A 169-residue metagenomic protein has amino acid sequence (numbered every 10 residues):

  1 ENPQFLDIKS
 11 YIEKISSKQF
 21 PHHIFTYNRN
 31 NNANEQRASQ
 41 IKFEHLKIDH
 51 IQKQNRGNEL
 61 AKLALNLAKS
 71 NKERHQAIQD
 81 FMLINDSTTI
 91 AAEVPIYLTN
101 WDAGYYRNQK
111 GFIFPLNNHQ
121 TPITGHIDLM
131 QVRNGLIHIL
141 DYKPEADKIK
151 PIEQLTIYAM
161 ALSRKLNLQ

Functional and structural regions predicted by a protein language model:
E1-I48: Nuclease-adjacent, charged terminal/linker segments that flank catalytic cores
L46-I137, K165-Q169: Catalytic cores of nuclease domains that cleave nucleic-acid phosphodiester backbones
D128, D141, Q154: Acidic active-site catalytic centers that drive phospho-/nucleotidyl reactions and related ester hydrolyses
Y142-I149: Short beta-strand-loop-alpha-helix junction that forms the active-site gateway of nucleic-acid-processing nucleases
K150-Q169: Metal-dependent nuclease catalytic cores in nucleic-acid-processing enzymes, especially RNase H-like/related
